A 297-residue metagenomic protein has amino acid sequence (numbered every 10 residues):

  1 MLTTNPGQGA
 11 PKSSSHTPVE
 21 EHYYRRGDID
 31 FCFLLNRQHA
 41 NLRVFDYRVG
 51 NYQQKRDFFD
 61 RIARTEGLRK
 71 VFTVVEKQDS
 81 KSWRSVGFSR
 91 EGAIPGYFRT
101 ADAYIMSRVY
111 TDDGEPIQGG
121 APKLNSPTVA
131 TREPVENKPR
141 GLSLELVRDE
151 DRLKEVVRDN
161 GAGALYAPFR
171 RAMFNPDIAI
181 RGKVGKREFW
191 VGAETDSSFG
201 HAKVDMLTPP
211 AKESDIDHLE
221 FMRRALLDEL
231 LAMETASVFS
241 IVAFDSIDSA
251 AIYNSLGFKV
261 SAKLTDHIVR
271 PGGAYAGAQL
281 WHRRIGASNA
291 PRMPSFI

Functional and structural regions predicted by a protein language model:
L2-S14, C32, R37-R48, I117-F169 (+2 more regions): Short amphipathic alpha-helix that is part of the acyltransferase structural core
E20-N41, R158-K212: A conserved beta-strand-loop-helix scaffold within acyl/acetyltransferase catalytic domains
A40-Q53, T111, M206-H218, V242-A243: A short, internal acetyl-CoA/4′-phosphopantetheine-binding micro-motif in the GNAT/acyltransferase core
V49-I62, S214-L231, A251, S255: Conserved acetyl-CoA-binding loop-helix of GNAT-fold acetyltransferases
A63-V75, L231-A243: Conserved GNAT acetyl-CoA-binding A-motif
F72-S80, S240-A250, H267-P271: Conserved beta-strand-loop-alpha-helix junction that forms the acyl-donor binding cleft
V74, S89-I105, K259-A274: Conserved catalytic-core motifs of GNAT/GCN5-like acyltransferases
S82-W83, I252-N254, F258: Conserved active-site tyrosine of GNAT-family acetyltransferases
